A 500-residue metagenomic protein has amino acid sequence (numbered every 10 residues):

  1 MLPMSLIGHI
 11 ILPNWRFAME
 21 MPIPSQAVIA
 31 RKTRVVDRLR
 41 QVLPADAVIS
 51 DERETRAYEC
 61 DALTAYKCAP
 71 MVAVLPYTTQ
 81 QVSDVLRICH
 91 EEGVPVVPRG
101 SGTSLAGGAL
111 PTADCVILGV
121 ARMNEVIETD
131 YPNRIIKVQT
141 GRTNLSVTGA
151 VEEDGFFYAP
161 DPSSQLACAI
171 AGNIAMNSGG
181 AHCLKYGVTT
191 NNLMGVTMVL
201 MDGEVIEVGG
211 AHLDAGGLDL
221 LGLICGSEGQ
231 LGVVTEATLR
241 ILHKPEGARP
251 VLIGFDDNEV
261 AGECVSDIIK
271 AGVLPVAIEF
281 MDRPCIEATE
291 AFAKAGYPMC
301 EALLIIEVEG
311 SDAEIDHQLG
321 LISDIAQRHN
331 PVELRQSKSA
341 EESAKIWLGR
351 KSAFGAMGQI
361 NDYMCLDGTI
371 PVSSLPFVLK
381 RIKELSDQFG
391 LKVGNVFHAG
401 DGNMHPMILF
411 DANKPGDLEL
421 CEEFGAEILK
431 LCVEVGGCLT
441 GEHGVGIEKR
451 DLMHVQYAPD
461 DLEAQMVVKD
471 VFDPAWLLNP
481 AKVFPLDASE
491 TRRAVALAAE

Functional and structural regions predicted by a protein language model:
M1-I7, L12: Intrinsically disordered, low-complexity segments enriched in serine/proline and basic residues
N14-R87, T103-R134, S163, C285-A293 (+3 more regions): N-terminal flexible segment immediately upstream of the FAD-binding catalytic core in FAD-dependent oxidoreductases
P44-A45, V433-V445, K469-D470, P474-A481: Alpha-helix capping/hinge segments and adjacent helical runs
I49-E59, L239-H243, R249, G254-F424 (+2 more regions): C-terminal substrate-recognition/cap domain of FAD-linked oxidoreductases
A106-N124, E152-F156, G179-T190, A237-H243 (+3 more regions): A glycine- and small-aliphatic-rich helix-loop capping segment at beta-alpha/alpha-beta transitions that lines
E125-E279, L478, A494-E500: FAD-binding subdomain of flavoenzyme oxidoreductases
E204, R450-E500: Activity-critical C-terminal alpha-helical subdomain
